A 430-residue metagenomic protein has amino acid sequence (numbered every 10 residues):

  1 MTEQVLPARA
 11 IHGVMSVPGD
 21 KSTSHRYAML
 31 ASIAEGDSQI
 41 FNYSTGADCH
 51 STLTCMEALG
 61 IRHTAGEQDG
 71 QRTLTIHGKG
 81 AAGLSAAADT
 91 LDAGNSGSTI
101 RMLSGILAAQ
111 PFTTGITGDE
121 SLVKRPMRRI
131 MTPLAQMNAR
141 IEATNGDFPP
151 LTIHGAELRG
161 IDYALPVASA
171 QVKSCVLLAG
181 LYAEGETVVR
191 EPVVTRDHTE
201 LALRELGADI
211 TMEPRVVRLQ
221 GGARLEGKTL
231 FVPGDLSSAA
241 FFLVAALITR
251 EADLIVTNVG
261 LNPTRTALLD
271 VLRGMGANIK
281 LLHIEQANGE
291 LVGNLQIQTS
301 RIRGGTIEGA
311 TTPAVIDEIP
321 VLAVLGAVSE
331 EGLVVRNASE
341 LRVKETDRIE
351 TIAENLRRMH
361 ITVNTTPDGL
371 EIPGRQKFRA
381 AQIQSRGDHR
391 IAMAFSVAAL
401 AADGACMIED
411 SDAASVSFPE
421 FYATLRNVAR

Functional and structural regions predicted by a protein language model:
M1-R430: Structural preference for solvent-exposed beta-strand-turn elements and adjacent flexible terminal/loop segments within
